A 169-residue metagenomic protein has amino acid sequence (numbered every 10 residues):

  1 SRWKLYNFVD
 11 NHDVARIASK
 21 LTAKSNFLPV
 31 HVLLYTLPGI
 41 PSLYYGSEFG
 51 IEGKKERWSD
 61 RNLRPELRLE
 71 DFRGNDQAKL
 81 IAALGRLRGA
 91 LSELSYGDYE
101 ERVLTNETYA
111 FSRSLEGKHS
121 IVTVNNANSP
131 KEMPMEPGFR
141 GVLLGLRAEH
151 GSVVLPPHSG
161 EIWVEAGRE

Functional and structural regions predicted by a protein language model:
R2-G138, L155-P157, E161: Loop/helix patches that line or flank the sugar-binding groove of alpha-linked glycan CAZymes
S47, A148-G151: Hydrophobic transmembrane signal anchors and adjacent membrane-proximal interface regions, especially in viral
E136-R147: Solvent-exposed beta-hairpin/edge-strand motifs
G151-E169: C-terminal beta-strand-rich structural cap/linker in extracellular carbohydrate-active enzymes
